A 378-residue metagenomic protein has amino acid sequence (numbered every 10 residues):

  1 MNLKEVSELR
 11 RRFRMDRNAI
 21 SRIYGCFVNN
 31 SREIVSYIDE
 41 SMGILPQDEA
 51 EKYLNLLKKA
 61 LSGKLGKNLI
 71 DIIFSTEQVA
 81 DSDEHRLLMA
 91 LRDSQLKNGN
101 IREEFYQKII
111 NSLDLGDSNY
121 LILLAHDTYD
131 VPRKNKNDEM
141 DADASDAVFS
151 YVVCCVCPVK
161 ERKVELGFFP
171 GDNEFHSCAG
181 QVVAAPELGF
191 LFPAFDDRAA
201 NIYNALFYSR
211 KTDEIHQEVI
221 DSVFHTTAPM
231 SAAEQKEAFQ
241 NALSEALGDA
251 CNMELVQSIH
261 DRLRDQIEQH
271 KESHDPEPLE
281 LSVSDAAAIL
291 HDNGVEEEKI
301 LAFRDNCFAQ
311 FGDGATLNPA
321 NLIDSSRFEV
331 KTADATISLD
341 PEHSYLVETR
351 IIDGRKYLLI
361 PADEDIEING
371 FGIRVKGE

Functional and structural regions predicted by a protein language model:
E8-R10: Post-signal/leader-peptide non-cytosolic segments of secretory proteins
R14-R17, S21-D324: Long, hydrophobic alpha/beta structural blocks
E277, A286-E378: C-terminal, beta-strand-rich globular interaction domains
